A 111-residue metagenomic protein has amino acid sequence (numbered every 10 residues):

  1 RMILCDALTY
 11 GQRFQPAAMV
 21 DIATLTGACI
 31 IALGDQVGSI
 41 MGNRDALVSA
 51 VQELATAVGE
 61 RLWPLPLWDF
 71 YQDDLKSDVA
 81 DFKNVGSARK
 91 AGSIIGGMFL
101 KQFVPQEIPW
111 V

Functional and structural regions predicted by a protein language model:
R1-V111: A generic structural signal for tightly packed, nonpolar segments enriched in small/aliphatic residues
